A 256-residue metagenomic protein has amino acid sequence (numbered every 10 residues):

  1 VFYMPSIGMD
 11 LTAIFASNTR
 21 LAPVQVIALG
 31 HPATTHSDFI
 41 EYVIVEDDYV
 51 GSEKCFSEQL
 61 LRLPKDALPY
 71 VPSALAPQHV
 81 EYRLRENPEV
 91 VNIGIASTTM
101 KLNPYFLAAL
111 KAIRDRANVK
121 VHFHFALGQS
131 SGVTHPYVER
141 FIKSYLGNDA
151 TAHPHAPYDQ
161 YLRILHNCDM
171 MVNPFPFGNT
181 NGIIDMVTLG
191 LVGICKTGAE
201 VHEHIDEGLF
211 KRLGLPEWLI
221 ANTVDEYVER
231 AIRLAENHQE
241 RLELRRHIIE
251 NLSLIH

Functional and structural regions predicted by a protein language model:
M4-A22, V26-S37, Y158-D206: A donor-sugar binding/catalytic signature common to diverse glycosyltransferases and related nucleotide-sugar
R20-V80: Active-site-proximal region of nucleotide-activated glycan assembly enzymes, centered on histidine/acidic-rich loops
L61, T151, E217-I220: Structural signal for short hydrophobic segments within the conserved structured cores of catalytic domains across
K65-P157: Conserved catalytic-core segment of nucleotide-activated headgroup transferases in glycan assembly
H166, M170, P174-S253: Catalytic binding pocket for nucleotide-activated donors in carbohydrate/polymer assembly enzymes
